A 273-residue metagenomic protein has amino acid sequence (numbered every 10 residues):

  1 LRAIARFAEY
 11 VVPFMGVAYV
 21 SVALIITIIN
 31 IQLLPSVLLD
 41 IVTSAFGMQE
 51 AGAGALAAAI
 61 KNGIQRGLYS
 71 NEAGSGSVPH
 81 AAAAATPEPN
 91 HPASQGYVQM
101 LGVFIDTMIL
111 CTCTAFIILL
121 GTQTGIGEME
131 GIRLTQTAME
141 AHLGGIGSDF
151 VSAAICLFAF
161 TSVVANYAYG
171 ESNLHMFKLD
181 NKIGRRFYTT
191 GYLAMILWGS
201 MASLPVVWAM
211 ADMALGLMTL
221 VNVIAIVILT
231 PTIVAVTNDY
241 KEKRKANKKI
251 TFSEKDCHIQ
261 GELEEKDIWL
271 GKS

Functional and structural regions predicted by a protein language model:
L1-L34, L38-V42, W208-N238, E242: Membrane-interface loop-to-helix entry segments
R2-V12, Y97, I118-Y188, L204-V221: Transmembrane helix-loop boundary segments of multi-pass membrane transporters
A8-V11, S21, I25, A53 (+4 more regions): Hydrophobic alpha-helical transmembrane segments of multi-pass membrane proteins
A18, Q49-L68, I109-T112, I117 (+3 more regions): Select transmembrane alpha-helical segments in multipass membrane proteins
V22-D40, M48-E50, G54, A83-P89 (+1 more regions): Extracellular/periplasmic helix-exit of transmembrane alpha-helices
E72-A81, E88: Transmembrane helix boundary and interhelical junction motifs in multipass membrane proteins
P87-I105, D180-T189: Membrane-interface alpha-helices at helix entry/exit sites of multi-pass transporters
V223-S273: Terminal cytosolic tails of multi-pass membrane transporters, especially the segment immediately following the final
